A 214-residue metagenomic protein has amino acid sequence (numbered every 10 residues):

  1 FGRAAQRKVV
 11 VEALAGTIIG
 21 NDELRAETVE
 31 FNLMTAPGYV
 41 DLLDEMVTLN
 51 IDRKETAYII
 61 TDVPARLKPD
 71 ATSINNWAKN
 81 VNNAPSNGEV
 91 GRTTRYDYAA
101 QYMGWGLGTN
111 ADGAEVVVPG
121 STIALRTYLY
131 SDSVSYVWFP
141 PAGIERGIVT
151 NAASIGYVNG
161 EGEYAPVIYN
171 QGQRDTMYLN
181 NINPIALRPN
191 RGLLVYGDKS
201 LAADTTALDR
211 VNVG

Functional and structural regions predicted by a protein language model:
F1-G214: A glycine- and small-residue-enriched flexible loop/hinge signal that marks low-structured segments
